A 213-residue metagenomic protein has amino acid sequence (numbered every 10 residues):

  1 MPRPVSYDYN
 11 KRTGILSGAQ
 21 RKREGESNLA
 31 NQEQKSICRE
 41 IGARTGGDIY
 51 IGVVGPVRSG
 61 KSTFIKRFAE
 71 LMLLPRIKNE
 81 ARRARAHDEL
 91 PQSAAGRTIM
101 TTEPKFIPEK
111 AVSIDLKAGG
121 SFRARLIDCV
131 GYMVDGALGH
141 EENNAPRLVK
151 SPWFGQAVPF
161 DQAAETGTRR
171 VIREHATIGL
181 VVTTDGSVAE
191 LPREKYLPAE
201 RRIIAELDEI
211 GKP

Functional and structural regions predicted by a protein language model:
Y7-D8, G14-A19, R23-Q156: Conserved G1/Walker A P-loop phosphate-binding module
K117, N144-P213: Conserved C-terminal guanine-recognition region of P-loop GTPase G domains, centered on the G4
